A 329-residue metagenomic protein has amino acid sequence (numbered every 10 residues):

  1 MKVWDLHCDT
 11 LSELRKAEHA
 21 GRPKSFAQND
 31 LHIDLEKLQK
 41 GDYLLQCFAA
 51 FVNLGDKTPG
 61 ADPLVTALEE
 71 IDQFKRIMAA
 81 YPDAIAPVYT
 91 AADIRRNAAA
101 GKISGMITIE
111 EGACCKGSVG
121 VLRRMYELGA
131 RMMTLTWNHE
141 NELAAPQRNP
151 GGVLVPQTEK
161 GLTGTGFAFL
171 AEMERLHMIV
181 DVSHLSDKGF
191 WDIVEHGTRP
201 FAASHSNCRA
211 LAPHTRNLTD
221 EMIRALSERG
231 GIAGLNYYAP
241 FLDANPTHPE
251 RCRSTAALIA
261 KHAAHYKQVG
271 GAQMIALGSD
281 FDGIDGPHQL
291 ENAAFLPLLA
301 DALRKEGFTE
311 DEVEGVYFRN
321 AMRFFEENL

Functional and structural regions predicted by a protein language model:
K2-D5, L45, A86, S104-T108 (+5 more regions): Structural preference for beta-strand elements that scaffold enzyme active sites
H7, L38, T90, G129 (+6 more regions): Conserved, mostly hydrophobic/aromatic
D9-L11, F51, T90, E110-G112 (+6 more regions): Active-site beta-loop-alpha junctions enriched in small/polar residues
H19-K40, L298-A300: Short catalytic helix/loop segments, enriched in acidic residues and glycine and frequently bearing histidine
D30-H32, E36-R123, N138-R175, W191: A metal-dependent hydrolase metal-coordination microenvironment
G117-E127, N149-A202, T215-R229, A257-Q273: Histidine/acidic residue-rich metal-binding segments in metalloenzymes
N236-Y237, G270-A293: Short acidic/histidine-rich active-site segments
E291-L329: Mid-to-C-terminal alpha-helical segments outside catalytic/metal-binding sites
